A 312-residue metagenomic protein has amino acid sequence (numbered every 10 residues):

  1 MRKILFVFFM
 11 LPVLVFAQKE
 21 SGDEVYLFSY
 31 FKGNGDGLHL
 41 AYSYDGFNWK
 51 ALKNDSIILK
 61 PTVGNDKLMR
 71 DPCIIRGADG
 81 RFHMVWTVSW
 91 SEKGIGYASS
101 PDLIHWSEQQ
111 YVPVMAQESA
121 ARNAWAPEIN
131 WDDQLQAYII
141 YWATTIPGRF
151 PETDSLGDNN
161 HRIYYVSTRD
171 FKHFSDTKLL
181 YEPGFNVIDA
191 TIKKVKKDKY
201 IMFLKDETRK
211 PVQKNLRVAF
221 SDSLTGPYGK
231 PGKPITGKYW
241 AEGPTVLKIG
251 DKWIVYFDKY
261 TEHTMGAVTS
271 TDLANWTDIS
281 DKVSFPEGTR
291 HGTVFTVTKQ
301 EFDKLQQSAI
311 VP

Functional and structural regions predicted by a protein language model:
M1-S21: Bacterial Sec-dependent N-terminal signal peptides
A17-P312: Carbohydrate-active catalytic/glycan-binding domains of CAZyme proteins, especially the secreted or lumenal ectodomains
